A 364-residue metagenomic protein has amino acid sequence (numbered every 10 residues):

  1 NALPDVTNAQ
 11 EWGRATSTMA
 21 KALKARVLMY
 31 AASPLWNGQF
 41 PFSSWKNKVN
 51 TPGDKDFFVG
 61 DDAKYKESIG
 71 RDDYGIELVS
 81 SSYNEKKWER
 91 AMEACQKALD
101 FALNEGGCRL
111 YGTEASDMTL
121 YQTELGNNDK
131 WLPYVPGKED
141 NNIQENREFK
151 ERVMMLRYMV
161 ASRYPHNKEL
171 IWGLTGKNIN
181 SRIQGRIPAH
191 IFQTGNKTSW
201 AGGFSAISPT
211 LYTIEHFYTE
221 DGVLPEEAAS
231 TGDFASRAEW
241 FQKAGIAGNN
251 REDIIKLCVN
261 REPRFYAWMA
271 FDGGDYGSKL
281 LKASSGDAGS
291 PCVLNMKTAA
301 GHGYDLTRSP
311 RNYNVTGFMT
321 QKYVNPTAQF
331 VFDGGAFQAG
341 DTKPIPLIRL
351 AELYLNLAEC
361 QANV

Functional and structural regions predicted by a protein language model:
A2-G13: Flexible helix-coil transition and linker loops at the boundaries of alpha-helical arrays
E11, I76-Y83, G340-P344: Second-shell loop/turn segments in exported
T18, Y30-A300: An aromatic- and glycine-enriched ligand-binding surface/loop that stacks and positions planar moieties
A300-R349: Active-site beta-strand/loop architecture of penicillin-binding DD-peptidases
